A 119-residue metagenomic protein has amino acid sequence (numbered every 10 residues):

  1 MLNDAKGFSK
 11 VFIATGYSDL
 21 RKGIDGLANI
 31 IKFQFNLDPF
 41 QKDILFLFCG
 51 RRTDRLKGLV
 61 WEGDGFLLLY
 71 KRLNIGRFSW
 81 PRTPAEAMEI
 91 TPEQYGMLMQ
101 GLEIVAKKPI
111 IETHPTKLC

Functional and structural regions predicted by a protein language model:
M1-C119: Polybasic/polar functional segments that serve as interface/processing modules
